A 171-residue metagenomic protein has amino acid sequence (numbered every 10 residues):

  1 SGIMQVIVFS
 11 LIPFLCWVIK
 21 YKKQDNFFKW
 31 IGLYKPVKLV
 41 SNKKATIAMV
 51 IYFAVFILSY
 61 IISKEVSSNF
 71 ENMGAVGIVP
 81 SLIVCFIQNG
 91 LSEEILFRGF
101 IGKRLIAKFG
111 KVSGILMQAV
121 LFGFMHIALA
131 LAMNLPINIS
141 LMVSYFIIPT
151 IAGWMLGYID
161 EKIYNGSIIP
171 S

Functional and structural regions predicted by a protein language model:
S1, Q5-P13, A45-F56, M117-L121: Alpha-helical transmembrane segments
S1-N26, P80-S81: Alpha-helical transmembrane segments in multi-pass membrane proteins
V8-I12, P80-C85, Y145-A152: Hydrophobic core segments of transmembrane alpha-helices in multi-pass, intramembrane catalytic enzymes
D25-S92, G102, A107, P136-L141: Juxtamembrane helix-loop-helix connectors linking adjacent transmembrane helices in multi-pass membrane enzymes
F28, R98, G102, G153-G157: Interfacial helix-capping/hinge residues at the ends of transmembrane alpha-helices
F56, C85-F86, G90, V112-I127 (+1 more regions): Small-polar-interrupted transmembrane alpha-helices in polytopic inner-membrane proteins
S92-A119, D160-G166: Membrane-interface helix/loop boundary segments of multi-pass membrane proteins
L116-A119, N138-S171: Functionally important transmembrane alpha-helices
